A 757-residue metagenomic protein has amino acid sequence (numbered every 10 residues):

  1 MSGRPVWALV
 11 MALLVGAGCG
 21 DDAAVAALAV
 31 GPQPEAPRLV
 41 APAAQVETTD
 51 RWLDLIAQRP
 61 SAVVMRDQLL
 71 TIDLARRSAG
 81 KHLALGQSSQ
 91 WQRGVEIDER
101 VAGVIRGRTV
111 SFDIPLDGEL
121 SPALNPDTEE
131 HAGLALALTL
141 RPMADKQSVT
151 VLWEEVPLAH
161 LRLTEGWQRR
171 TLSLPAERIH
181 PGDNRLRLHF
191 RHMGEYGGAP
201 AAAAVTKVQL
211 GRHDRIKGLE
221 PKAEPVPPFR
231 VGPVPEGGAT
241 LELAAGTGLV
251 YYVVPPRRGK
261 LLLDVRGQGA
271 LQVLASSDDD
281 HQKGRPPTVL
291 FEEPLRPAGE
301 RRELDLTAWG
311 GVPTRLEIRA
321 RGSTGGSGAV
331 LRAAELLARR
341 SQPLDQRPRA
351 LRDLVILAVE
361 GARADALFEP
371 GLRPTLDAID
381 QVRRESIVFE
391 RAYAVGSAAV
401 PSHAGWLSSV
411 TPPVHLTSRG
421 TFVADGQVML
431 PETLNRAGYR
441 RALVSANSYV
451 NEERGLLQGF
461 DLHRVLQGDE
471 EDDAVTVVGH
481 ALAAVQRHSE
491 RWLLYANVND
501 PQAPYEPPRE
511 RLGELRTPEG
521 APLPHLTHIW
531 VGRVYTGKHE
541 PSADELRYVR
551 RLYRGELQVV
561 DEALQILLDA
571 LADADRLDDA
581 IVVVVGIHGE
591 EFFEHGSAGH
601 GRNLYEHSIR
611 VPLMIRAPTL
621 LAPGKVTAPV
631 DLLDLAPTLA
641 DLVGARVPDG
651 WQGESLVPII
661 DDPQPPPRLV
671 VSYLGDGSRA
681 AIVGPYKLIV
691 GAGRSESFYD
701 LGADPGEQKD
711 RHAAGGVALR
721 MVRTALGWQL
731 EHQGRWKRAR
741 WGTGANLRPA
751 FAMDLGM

Functional and structural regions predicted by a protein language model:
M1-W7: Bacterial N-terminal signal peptides that target proteins for export
A8-A17: Bacterial N-terminal signal peptides
G18-I97, E129, L136, P142-A144 (+5 more regions): Catalytic domains that recognize anionic headgroups
R108-T128, T247, V253: Extracellular ectodomain segments of secreted/surface proteins
L152-A159, S276: Short strand-turn-strand beta-turns centered on an Asx-Gly dipeptide
L161-L163, L295: Short beta-strand segments within Ig-like beta-sandwich modules, predominantly Fibronectin type-III
G166-T171, A298-R301: Aromatic sugar-binding surface patches on proteins that engage polysaccharides or sugar-phosphate polymers
